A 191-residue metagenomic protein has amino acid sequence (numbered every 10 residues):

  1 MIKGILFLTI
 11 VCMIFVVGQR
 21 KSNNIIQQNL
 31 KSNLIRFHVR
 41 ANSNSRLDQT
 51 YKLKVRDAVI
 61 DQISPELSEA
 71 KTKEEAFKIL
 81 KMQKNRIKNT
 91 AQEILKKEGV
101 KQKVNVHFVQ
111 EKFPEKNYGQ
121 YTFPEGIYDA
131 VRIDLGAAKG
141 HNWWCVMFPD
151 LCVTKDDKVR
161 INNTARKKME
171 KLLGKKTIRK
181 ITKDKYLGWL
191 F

Functional and structural regions predicted by a protein language model:
I2-Q19: Hydrophobic membrane-insertion alpha-helices, especially the h-region of bacterial N-terminal signal peptides
G18-L30: Aromatic-capped interface at the extracytoplasmic side of an N-terminal signal-anchor transmembrane helix
S32-L34, T50, G99-K103, G126-A130 (+1 more regions): Extracytoplasmic
N33-K84: Early exported N-terminus immediately downstream of N-terminal targeting peptides
L34-R40, K103-H107, A130-D134, W144-V146: Soluble periplasmic/extracytoplasmic beta-strand elements of cell-envelope proteins
N42, A58-A70, R86, T90-E98 (+2 more regions): Structured segments of extracytoplasmic/periplasmic soluble domains in secreted or envelope-associated proteins
K73-E115: Amphipathic, coiled-coil-like alpha-helical scaffolding segments used for oligomerization/assembly
Y121-D184: Soluble extracytoplasmic domains of inner/organellar membrane proteins
